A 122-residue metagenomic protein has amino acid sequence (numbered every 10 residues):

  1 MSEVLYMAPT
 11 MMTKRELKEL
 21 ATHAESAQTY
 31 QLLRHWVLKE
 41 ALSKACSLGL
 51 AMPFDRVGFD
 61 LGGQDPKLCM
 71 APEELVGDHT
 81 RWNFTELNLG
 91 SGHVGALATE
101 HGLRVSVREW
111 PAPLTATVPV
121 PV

Functional and structural regions predicted by a protein language model:
M1-V122: Core catalytic alpha/beta fold that binds nucleotide/phospho-ligands
